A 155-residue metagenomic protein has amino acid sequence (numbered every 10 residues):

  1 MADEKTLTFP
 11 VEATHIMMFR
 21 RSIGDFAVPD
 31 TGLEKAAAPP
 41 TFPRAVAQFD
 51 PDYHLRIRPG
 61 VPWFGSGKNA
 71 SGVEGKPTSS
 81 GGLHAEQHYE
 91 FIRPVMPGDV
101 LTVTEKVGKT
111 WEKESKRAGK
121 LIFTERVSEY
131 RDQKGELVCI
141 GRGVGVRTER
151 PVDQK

Functional and structural regions predicted by a protein language model:
M1, E86-K155: HotDog/MaoC-like acyl-thioester-processing domains
M1-E86, V152-K155: Hot-dog-fold acyl-thioester-processing enzymes
